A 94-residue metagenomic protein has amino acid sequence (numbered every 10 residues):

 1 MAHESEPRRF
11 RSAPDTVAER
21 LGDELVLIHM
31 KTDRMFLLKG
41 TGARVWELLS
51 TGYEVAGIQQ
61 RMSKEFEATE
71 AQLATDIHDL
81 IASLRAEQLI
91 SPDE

Functional and structural regions predicted by a protein language model:
M1-L25, H29: Long, low-complexity, charged/polar intrinsically disordered regions in eukaryotic proteins
L21, R34-E94: Long, charge-rich, low-complexity alpha-helical segments
